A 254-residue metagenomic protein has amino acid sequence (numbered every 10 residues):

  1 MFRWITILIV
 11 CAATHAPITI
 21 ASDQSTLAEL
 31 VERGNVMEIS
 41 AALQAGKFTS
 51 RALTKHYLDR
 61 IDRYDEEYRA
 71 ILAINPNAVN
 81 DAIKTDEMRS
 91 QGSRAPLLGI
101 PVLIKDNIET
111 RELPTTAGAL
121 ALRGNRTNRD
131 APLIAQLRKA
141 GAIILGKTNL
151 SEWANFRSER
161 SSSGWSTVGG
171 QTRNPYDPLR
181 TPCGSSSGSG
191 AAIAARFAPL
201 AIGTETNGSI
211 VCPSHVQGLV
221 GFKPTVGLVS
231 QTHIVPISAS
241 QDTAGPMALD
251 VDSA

Functional and structural regions predicted by a protein language model:
W4, L58-R60, H233-P236: Short, flexible, solvent-exposed loop/turn segments with mixed acidic/basic and small polar residues
W4-H15: Bacterial N-terminal signal peptides
H15, A117-G118, Q217: Hydrophobic alpha-helical membrane context
S22-N207, T225: Gly/Ser-rich catalytic/binding loops embedded in alpha/beta enzyme cores
E159, S163-S166, G190-A254: Fold-level recognition of mixed alpha/beta catalytic cores in primary-metabolism enzymes, strongest
